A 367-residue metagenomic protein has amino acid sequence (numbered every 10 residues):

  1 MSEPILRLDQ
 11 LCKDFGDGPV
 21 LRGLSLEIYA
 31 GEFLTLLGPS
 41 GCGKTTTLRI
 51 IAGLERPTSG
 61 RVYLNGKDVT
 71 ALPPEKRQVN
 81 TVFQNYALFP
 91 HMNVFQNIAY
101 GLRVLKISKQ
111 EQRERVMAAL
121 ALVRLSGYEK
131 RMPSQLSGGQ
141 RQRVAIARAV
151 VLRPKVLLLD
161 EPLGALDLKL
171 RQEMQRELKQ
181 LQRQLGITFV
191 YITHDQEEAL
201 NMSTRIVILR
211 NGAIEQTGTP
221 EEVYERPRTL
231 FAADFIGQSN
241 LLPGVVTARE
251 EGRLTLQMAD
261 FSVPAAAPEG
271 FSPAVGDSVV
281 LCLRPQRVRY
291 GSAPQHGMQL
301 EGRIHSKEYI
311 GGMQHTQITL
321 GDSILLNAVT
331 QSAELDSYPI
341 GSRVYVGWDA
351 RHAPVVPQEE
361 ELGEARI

Functional and structural regions predicted by a protein language model:
F33, P74-Q84, L88-D234: ABC ATPase nucleotide-binding domains
L37-P39: The feature captures the beta-strand-to-loop junction immediately N-terminal to the Walker
A52: Helix-to-loop junction immediately C-terminal to a conserved catalytic motif
T58-R61, E111, N211, P243: Conserved coupling/switch loops of ABC nucleotide-binding domains, chiefly the family-specific signature
G60-D68: Conserved ABC transporter NBD signature motif
S239, R249-I367: Non-catalytic connector elements of ABC transporters
